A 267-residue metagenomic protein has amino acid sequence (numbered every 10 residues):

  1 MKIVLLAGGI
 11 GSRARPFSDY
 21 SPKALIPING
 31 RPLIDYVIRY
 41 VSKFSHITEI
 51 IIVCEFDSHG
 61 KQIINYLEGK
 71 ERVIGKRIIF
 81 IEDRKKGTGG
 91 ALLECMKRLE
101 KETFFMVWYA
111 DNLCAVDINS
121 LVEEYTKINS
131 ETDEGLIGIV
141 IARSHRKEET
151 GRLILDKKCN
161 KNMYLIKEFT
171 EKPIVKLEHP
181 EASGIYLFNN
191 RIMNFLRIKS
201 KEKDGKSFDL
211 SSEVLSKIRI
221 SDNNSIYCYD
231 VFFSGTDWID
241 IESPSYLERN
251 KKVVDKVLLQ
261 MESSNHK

Functional and structural regions predicted by a protein language model:
K2-L5, R13, P27, R31-Y109 (+1 more regions): Conserved N-terminal catalytic core of the sugar/cofactor nucleotidyltransferase
I10-P16: Short acidic/His/Gly/Ser-rich catalytic and metal-binding motifs that mark active-site loops of diverse hydrolases
D19-A24: Short alpha-helical oligomerization interface
P27, I141, I154, L187-N189 (+1 more regions): Short, well-ordered beta-strand micro-motif
R84-G89, R146-K147, V175, T236-I239: A short acidic, often aromatic-flanked loop/helix-cap motif at beta-alpha or helix-coil junctions that lines enzyme
M106, L113, N119-T126, S130 (+1 more regions): Catalytic-core segments of class I nucleotidyltransferases/pyrophosphorylases that form NMP-activated intermediates
V116-E148: Conserved donor-nucleotide/metal-binding helix-loop-beta segment in metal-dependent transferases, i.e., the alpha-helix
L153-C159: Extended acidic/charged loop-beta regions that coordinate divalent cations and stabilize anionic phosphate/carboxylate
